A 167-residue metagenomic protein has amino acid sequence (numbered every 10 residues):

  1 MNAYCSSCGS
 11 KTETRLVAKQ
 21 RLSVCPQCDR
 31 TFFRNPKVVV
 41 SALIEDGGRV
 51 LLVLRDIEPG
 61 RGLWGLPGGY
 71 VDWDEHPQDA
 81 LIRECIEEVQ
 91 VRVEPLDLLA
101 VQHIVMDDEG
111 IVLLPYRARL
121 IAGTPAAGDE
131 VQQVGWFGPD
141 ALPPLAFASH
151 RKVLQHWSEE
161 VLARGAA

Functional and structural regions predicted by a protein language model:
N2-S41: Acidic, metal-coordinating catalytic segment for phosphate/diphosphate chemistry, firing primarily on the Nudix
T14-L16, V91-A100: A short coil-to-beta-strand element that immediately follows conserved catalytic motifs
Q27-L51, Y70, V101: Conserved N-terminal beta-strand and adjoining loop/helix that marks the start of the Nudix/MutT-like hydrolase domain
E45-E87: Conserved Nudix-box catalytic region and its N-terminal flanking loop in Nudix hydrolases and closely related
V101-P125: Active-site-adjacent beta-strand/loop module that shapes the phosphate/pyrophosphate-binding cleft
A126-S158: NUDIX/MutT-family hydrolases
Q155-A167: Charged phosphate-binding loop/patch that engages nucleotide di/tri-phosphates or the phosphate backbone of nucleic
